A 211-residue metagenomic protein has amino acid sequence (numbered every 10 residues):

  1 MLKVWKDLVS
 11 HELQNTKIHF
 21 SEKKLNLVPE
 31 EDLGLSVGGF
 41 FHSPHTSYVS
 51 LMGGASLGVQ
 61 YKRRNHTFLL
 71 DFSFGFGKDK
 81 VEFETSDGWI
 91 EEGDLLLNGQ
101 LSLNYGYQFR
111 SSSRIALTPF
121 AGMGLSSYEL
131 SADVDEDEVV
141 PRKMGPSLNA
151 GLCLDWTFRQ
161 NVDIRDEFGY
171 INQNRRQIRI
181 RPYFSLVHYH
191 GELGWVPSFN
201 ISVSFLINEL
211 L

Functional and structural regions predicted by a protein language model:
M1-F68, H190: Short glycine/proline- and aromatic-enriched beta-strand/turn motifs that initiate or cap beta-hairpins
K17-E22, R63-N65, L103-S111, L152-G169 (+1 more regions): Outer-membrane beta-barrel proteins
L27-L35, R64-L70, S113-P119, M144-L148 (+2 more regions): Outer-envelope beta-barrel architecture signal
E31-S43, A55-Y61, L70-F76, P119-S127 (+3 more regions): Transmembrane beta-barrel strands of outer-membrane/channel proteins
L33, G53-L57, L97-L103, P146-L152 (+1 more regions): Hydrophobic, lipid-facing positions within transmembrane beta-strands of outer-membrane proteins
G38-T46, G75-S86, L125-D133, R159 (+2 more regions): Sequence/structural signature of outer-membrane beta-barrel proteins
T67-F158: Gram-negative (and chloroplast) outer-membrane scaffold detector with strong preference for beta-barrel transmembrane
W156-L211: Predominantly the C-terminal beta-signal and adjacent terminal strand-loop region of outer-membrane beta-barrel
